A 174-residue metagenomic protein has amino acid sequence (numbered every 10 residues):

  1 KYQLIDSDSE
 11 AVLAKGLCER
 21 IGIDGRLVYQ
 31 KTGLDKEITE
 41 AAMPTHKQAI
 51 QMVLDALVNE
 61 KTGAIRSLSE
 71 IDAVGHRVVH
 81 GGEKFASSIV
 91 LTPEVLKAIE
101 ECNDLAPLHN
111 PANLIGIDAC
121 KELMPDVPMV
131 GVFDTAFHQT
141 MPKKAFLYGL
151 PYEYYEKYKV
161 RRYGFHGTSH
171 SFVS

Functional and structural regions predicted by a protein language model:
K1-D24: Gly/Thr-rich phosphate-binding beta-strand-loop-beta motif of the actin/hexokinase/Hsp70
Q3, L17, V28, A73-R77 (+1 more regions): Short, conserved beta-strand segments within well-ordered enzyme catalytic domains that often line or immediately flank
D8, L13, L68, M124-D126: Short, well-ordered coil/turn elements that cap or connect secondary structure elements
D24-D72, G116: Conserved active-site "lid/cap" helical segment
T39-A42, D104-L108, R161: ATP-dependent adenylate-handling ligase core
P44-Q48, M52, V90, E94 (+4 more regions): Conserved active-site and cofactor/substrate-binding residues in soluble primary-metabolism enzymes
L57, G63-H109, V130, F137-A145: Short beta-strand-loop/turn "lid" adjacent to the catalytic site in phosphate-handling enzymes
L114-S174: ATP-dependent carbohydrate kinase catalytic cores
